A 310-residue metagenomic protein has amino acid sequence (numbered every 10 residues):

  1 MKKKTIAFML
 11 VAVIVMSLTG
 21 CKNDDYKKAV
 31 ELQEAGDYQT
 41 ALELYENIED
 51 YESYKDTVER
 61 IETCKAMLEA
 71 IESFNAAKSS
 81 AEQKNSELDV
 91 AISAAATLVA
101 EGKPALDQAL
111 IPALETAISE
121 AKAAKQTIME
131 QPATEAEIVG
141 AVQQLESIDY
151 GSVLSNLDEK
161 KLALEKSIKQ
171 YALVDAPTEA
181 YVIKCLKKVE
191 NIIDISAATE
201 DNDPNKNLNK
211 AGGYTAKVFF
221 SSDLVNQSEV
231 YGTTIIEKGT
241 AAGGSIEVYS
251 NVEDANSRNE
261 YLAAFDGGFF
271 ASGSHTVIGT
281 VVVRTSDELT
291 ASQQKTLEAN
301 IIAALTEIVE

Functional and structural regions predicted by a protein language model:
K2-K3, A7-F8, L18-D175: Amphipathic alpha-helical assembly segments used for oligomerization, scaffolding, or translocation
L44, S53, R60, L110 (+5 more regions): Stable alpha-helical elements in mature extracytoplasmic
N47, Y51, A91-A94, L98 (+7 more regions): Structured segments of extracytoplasmic/periplasmic soluble domains in secreted or envelope-associated proteins
I168-L173, G243-V248, V282-T290: Second-shell loop/turn segments in exported
I168-V189: N-terminal trafficking/processing presequences and adjacent post-cleavage segments of proteins routed to secretion
V182-G268: Short, solvent-exposed recognition patches
E237, E260-E310: A short, solvent-exposed beta-edge/loop patch
